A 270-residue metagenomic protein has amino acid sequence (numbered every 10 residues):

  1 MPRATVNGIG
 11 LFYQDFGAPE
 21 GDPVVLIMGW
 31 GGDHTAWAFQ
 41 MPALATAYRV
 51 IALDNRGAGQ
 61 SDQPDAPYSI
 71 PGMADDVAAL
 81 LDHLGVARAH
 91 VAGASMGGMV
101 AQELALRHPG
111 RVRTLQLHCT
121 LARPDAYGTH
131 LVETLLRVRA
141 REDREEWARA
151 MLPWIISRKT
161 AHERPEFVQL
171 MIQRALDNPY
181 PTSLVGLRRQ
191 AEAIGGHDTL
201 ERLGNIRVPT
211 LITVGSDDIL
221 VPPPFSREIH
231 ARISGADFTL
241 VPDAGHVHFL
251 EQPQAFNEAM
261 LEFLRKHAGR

Functional and structural regions predicted by a protein language model:
V6-A66: Conserved HGGG/HGGXW glycine-rich cap/lid loop of the alpha/beta-hydrolase fold
M28-W30, A89, G93-S95, G215: Conserved alpha/beta-hydrolase "nucleophile elbow" surrounding the catalytic nucleophile
P42, I51-M96, E258: Active-site loop/oxyanion-hole signature of alpha/beta-hydrolase fold enzymes
Q102, L106-R107, R113-E142: Flexible "cap/lid" loop of the alpha/beta hydrolase fold
A126-G128, E146-H197, E201-R202: Conserved alpha/beta-hydrolase catalytic His-Asp/Glu region
I206, I212-V214: Short beta-strand/loop motif that positions the catalytic acidic residue of the alpha/beta-hydrolase fold
D217-V221: Acidic catalytic loop of the alpha/beta-hydrolase fold
A236-R270: Catalytic active-site module of serine/aspartate enzymes centered on a nucleophile-bearing elbow/loop
